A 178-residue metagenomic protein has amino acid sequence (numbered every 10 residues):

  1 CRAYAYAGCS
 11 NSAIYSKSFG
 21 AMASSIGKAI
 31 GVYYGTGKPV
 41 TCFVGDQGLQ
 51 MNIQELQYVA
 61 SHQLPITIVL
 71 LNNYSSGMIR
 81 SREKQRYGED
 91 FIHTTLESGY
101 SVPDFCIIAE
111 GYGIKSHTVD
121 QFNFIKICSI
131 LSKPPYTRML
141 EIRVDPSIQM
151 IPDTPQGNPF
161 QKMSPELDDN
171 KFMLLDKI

Functional and structural regions predicted by a protein language model:
C1, A5-I178: Thiamine diphosphate
